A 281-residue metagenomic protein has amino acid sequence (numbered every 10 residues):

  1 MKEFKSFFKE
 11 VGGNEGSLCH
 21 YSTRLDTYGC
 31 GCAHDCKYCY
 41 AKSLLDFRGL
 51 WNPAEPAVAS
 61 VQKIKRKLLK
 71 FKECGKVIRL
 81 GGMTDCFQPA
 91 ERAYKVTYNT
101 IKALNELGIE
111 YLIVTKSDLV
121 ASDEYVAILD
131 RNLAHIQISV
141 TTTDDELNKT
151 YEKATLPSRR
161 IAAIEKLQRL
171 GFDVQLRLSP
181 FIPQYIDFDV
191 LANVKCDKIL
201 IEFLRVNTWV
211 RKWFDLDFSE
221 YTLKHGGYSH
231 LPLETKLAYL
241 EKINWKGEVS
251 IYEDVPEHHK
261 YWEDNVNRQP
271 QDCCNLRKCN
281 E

Functional and structural regions predicted by a protein language model:
M1-H135, T143-L147: Conserved Radical SAM active-site core
K2-K5, F188-E281: Auxiliary Fe-S-binding modules of radical SAM enzymes
T23, I78, Y111-I113, I136-I138 (+3 more regions): Hydrophobic faces of well-ordered beta-strands that scaffold small-molecule active sites in alpha/beta enzyme cores
S60-K65, K95-N99, A154-A163, S229-I243: Well-ordered, non-membrane alpha-helical segments in soluble/globular domains
M83-D85, K116-D118, S139-T143, S179-P183 (+2 more regions): Active-site beta-loop-alpha junctions enriched in small/polar residues
N105, L129-D130, I161-G171, E241-E248: Surface-exposed amphipathic alpha-helices with a cationic face
D130-I136, L170, V194-I199: Glycine-enriched alpha-helix->loop->beta-strand junction motifs that scaffold or abut catalytic
E152-K153, P157, A163-I186, S229-H230: Conserved strand-turn element in the central/C-terminal portion of the radical SAM core barrel that lines
